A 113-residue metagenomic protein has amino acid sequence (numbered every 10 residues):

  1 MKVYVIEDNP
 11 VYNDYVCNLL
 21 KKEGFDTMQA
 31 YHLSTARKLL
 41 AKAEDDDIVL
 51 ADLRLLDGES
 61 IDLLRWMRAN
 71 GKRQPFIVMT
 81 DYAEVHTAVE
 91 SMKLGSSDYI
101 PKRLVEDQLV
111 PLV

Functional and structural regions predicted by a protein language model:
Y4, Q29-I48: Acidic, metal-coordinating helix/loop segments flanking the phosphotransfer/catalytic sites of two-component signaling
E7: Conserved acidic carboxylate
P10-K38: Two-component/phosphorelay signaling modules centered on CheY-like receiver
H32, E59-D62: Acidic catalytic/metal-coordinating carboxylates
D52, T80: Active-site residues of response regulator receiver
I61-K72, E90: Short amphipathic alpha-helix used as the core "switch/output" element in two-component signaling
E84-H86, I100-V113: C-terminal output helix
